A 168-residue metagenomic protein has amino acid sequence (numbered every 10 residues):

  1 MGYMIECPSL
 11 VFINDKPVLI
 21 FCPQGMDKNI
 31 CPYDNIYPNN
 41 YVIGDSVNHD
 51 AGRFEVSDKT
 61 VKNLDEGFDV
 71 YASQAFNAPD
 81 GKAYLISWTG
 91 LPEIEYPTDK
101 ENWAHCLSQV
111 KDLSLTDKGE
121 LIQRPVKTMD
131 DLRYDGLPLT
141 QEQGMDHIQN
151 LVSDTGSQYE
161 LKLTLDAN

Functional and structural regions predicted by a protein language model:
M1, C7-V11, K16-N29, K82-T89: Hydrophobic core segments of beta-strands in well-ordered, beta-rich domains
G2-I5, E66-D69: Short glycine-/Asp-/Thr-/Trp-enriched loop segments that recur within the blades of beta-propeller repeat domains
E6-S9, Y71-Q74: Beta-propeller and closely related beta-sheet repeat lectin domains
D27-C31, P38-N40: Substrate-binding cleft/loops of secretory-pathway carbohydrate-active enzymes
Y37-N40, D45-F68, Q74-N168: Beta-rich accessory regions
